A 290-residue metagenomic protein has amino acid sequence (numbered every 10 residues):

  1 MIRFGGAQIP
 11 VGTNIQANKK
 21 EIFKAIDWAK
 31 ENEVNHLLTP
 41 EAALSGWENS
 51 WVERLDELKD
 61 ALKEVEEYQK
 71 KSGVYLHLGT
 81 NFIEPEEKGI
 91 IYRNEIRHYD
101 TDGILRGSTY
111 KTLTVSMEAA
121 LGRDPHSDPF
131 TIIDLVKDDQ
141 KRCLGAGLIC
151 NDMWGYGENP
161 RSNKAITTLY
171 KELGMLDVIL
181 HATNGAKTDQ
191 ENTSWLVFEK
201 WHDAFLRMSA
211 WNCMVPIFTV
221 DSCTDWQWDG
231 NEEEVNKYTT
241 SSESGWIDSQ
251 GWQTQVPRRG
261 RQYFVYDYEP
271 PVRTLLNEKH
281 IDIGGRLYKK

Functional and structural regions predicted by a protein language model:
M1-G5: Extreme N-terminal starter segment of soluble prokaryotic enzymes
Q8-T13: Short polar catalytic/cofactor-binding loops
I15, K24-D102, G107-K111, M117 (+2 more regions): Cys-nucleophile CN-hydrolase/nitrilase-fold catalytic domain and related Cys-dependent amidase chemistry that acts on
K19-V34, K164-G174: Short amphipathic alpha-helices and their capping/turn segments at secondary-structure boundaries
P40, N151, V220: Active-site flanking residues adjacent to catalytic metal/cofactor-binding acidic residues
L58-L78, W154, E158-Y263: CN hydrolase (nitrilase-like) catalytic-core segments centered on the catalytic cysteine and neighboring Lys/Glu
E86-T183, K187-T188, T193-W201, G260 (+1 more regions): Active-site catalytic loop in hydrolytic enzyme cores
